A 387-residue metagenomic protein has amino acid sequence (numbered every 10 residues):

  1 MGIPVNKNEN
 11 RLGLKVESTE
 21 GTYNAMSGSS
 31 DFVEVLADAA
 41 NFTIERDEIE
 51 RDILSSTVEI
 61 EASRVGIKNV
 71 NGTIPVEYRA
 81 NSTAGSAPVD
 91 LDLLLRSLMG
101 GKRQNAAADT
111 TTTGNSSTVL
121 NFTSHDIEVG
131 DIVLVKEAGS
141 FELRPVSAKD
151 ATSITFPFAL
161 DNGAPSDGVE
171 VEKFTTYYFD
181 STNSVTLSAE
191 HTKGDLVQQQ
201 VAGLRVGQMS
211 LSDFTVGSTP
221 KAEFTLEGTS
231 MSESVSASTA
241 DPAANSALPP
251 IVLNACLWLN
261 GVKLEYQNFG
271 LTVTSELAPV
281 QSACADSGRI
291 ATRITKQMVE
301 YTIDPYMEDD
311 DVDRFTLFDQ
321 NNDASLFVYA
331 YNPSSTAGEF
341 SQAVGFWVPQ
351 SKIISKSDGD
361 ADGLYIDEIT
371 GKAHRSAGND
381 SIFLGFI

Functional and structural regions predicted by a protein language model:
M1-I387: Signature of extracytoplasmic/envelope-associated structural regions
